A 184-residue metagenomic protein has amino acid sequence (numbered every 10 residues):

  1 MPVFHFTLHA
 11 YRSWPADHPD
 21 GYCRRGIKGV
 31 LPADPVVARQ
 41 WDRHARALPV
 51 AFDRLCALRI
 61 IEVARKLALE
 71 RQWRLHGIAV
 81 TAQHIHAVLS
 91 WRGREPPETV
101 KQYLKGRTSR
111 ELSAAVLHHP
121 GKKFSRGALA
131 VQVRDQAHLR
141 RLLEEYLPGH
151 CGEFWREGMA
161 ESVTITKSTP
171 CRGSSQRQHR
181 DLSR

Functional and structural regions predicted by a protein language model:
M1-R184: Short catalytic/metal-binding and nucleic-acid-binding patches
